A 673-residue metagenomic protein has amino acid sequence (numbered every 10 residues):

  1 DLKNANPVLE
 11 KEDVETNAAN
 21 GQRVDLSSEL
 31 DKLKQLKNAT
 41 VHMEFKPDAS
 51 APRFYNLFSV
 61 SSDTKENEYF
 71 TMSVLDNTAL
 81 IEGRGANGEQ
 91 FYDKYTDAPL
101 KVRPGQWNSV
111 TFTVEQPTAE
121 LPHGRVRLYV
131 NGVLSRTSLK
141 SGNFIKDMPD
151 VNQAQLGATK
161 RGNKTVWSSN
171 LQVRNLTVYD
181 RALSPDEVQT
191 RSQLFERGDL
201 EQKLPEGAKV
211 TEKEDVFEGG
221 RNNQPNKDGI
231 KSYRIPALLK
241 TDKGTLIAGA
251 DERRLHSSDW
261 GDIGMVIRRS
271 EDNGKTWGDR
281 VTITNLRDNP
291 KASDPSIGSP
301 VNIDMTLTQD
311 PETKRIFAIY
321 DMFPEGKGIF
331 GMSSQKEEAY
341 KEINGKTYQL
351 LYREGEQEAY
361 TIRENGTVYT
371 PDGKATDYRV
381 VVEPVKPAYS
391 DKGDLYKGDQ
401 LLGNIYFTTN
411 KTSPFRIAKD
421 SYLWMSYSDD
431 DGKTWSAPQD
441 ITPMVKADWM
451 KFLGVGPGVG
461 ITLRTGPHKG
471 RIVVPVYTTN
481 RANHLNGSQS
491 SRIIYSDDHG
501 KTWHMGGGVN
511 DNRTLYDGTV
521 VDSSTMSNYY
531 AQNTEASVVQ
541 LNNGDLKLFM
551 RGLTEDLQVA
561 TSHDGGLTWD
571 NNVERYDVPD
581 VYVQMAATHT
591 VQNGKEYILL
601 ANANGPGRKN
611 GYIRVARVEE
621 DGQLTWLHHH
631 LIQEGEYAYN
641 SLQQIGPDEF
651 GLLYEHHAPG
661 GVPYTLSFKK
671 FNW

Functional and structural regions predicted by a protein language model:
D1-Q189, G198-P205: Extracellular glycan-associated modules
R181, Q189-W673: Asp-box/BNR beta-propeller blade signature and adjacent active/binding-site loops in extracellular glycan-interacting
